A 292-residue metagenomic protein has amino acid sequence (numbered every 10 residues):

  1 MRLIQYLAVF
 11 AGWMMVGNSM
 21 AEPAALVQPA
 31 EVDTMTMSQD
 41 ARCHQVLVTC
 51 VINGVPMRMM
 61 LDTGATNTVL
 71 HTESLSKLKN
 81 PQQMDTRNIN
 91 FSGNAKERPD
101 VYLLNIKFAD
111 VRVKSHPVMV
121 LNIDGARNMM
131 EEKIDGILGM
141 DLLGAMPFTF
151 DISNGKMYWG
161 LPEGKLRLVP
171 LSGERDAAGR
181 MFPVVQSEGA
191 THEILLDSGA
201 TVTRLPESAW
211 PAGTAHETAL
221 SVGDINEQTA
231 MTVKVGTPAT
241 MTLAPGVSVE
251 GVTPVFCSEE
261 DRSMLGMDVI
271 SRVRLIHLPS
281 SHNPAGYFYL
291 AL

Functional and structural regions predicted by a protein language model:
M1-A8: Bacterial N-terminal signal peptides that target proteins for export
V16-G17: N-terminal signal peptide c-region/cleavage motif recognized by signal peptidases
M20-L292: Pepsin/retropepsin-fold aspartyl endopeptidases
